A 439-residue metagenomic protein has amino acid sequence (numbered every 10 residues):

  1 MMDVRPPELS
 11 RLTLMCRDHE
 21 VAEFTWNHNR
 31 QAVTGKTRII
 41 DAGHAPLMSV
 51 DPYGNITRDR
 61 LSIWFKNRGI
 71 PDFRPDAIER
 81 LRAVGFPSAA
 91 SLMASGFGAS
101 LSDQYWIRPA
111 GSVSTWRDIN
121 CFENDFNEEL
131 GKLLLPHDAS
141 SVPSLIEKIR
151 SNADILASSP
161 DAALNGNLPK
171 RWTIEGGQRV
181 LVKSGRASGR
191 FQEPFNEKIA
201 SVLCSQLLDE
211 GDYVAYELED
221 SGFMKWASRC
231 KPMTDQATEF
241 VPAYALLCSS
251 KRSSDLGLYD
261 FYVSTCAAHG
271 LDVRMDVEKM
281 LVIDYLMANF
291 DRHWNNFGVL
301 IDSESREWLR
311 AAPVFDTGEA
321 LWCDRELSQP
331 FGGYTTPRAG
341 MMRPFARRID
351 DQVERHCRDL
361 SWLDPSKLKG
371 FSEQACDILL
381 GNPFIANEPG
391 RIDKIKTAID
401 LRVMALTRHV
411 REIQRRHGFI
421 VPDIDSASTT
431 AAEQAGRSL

Functional and structural regions predicted by a protein language model:
M1-V282, L286-A288, V299-L439: Phosphate/dinucleotide-binding and metal-coordinating scaffold of catalytic cores in nucleotide-dependent enzymes
H293-G298: Canonical protein kinase catalytic loop motif
